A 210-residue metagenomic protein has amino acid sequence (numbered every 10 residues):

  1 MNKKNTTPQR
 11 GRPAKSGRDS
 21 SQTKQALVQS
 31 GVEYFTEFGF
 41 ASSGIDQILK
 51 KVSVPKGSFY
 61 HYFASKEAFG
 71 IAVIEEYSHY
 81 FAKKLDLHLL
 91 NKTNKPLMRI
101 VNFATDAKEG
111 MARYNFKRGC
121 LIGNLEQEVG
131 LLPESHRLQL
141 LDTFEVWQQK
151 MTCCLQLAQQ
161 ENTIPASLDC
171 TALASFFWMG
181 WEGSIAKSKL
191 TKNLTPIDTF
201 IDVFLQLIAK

Functional and structural regions predicted by a protein language model:
M1-S20: N-terminal intrinsically disordered/low-complexity leader segments
A26, S30, Y34-A68, A72: Helix-turn-helix
A72, D86-R118, C170-F177: Hydrophobic alpha-helical connector segments
E75-F81: Short, basic, alpha-helical segments at the C-terminal edge of helix-turn-helix-like DNA-binding modules
M98-N102, E134-Q160, A172: Amphipathic alpha-helical packing segments from all-alpha helical-bundle domains
M98-R99, R113-S135: Amphipathic alpha-helical segments used for helix-helix packing
G110-Y114, L131, C153, L157 (+2 more regions): Amphipathic C-terminal alpha-helical segment
